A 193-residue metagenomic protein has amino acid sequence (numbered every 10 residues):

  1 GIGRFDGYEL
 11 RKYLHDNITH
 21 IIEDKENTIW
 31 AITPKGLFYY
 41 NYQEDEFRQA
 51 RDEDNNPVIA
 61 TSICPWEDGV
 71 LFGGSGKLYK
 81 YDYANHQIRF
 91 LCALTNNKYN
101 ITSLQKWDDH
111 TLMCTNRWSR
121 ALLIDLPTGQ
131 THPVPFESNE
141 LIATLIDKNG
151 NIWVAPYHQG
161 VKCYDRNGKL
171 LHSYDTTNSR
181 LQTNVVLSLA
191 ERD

Functional and structural regions predicted by a protein language model:
G1-D193: Carboxylate-rich, polar loop motifs that coordinate divalent cations or form catalytic acidic clusters
